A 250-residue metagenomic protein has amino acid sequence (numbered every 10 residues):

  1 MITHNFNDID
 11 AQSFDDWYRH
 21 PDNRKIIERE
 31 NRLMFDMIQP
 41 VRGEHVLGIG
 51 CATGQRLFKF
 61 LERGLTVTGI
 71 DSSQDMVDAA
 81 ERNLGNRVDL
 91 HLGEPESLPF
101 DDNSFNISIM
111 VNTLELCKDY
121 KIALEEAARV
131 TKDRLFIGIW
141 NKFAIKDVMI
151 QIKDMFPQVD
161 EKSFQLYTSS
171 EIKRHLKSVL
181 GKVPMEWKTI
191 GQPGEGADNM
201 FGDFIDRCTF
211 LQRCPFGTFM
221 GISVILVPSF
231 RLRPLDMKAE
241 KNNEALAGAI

Functional and structural regions predicted by a protein language model:
M1-V41, Q55, N83: Conserved class I S-adenosyl-L-methionine
G43-A52: Conserved class I S-adenosyl-L-methionine
A52-S97: Class I SAM-dependent methyltransferase SAM/SAH-binding core
I109: A conserved beta-strand element that flanks and buttresses the S-adenosyl-L-methionine
K121-D133: A short glycine-rich, Lys/Arg-flanked "PGG" loop and its adjoining helix->strand segment in the class I
R134-V159, S163: Conserved class I S-adenosyl-L-methionine
S163-W187: Short alpha-helix
M185-I250: A C-terminal cap/extension of S-adenosyl-L-methionine-dependent methyltransferases that defines the acceptor-substrate
